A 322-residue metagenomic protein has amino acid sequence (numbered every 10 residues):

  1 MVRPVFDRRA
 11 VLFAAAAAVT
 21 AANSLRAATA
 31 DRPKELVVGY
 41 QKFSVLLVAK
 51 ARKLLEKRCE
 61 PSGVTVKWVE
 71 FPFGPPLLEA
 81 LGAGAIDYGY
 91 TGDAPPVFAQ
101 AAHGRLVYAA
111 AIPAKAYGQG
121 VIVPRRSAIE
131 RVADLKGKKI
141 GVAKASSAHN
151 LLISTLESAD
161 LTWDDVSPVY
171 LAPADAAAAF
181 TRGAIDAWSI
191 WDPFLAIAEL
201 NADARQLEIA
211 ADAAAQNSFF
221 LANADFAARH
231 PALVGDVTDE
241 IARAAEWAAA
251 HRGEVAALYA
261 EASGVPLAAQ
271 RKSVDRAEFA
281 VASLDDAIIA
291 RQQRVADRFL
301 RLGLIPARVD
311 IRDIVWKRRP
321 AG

Functional and structural regions predicted by a protein language model:
M1-A18: N-terminal secretory signal peptides and thylakoid transit peptides that target proteins across membranes
L25-A27: Sec/Tat signal peptide C-region and signal peptidase I cleavage site
A30-A159, P168-Y170, D186-I190, D212-A214: Short, glycine-/small- and polar/acidic-enriched structural segments that line small-molecule recognition paths
L46, K115-V121, A204-R205, Q216-F220 (+2 more regions): Small-molecule pocket liners
C59, A85, Y90, Q100 (+9 more regions): Sec/Tat-exported extracytoplasmic proteins
A94, D165, V169, A174-E261: Pocket-lining segment of extracytoplasmic ligand-binding domains
A228-P306: Secondary-structure end/capping motifs
F299-G322: Conserved C-terminal helix/tail region of periplasmic/extracytoplasmic solute-binding proteins
